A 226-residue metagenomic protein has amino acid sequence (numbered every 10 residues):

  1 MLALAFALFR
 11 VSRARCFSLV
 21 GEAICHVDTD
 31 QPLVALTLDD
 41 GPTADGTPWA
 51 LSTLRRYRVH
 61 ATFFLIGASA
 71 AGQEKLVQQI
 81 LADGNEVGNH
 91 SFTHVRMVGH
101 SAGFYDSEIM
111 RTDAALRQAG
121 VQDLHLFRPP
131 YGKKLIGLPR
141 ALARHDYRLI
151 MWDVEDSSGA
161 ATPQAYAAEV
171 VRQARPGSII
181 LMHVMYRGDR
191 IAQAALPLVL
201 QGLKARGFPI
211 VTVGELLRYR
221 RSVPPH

Functional and structural regions predicted by a protein language model:
M1-A7: Hydrophobic membrane-insertion alpha-helices, especially the h-region of bacterial N-terminal signal peptides
R10-H100, F104, E108-Q118, P209 (+1 more regions): Active-site beta->alpha N-cap acidic-glycine motif
L51-H60, F64, N85-E86, V95 (+4 more regions): CE4/NodB-like, metal-dependent polysaccharide N-deacetylase domain that modifies extracellular/periplasmic N-acetylated
L65-A70, T93-R96, K133, E155-S158 (+1 more regions): Short histidine/acidic/glycine/proline-rich micro-motifs that form metal- and phosphate-coordinating active-site loops
Q78, Y105-I109, P163-A168, A194-P197: Charged helix-capping and loop-helix junction motifs
K133-Q173, G207-Y219: His/Asp/Glu-enriched short active-site or ligand-binding loop at hydrolase and phosphoryl-transfer sites
R172-G214: Catalytic grooves of carbohydrate-active enzymes
